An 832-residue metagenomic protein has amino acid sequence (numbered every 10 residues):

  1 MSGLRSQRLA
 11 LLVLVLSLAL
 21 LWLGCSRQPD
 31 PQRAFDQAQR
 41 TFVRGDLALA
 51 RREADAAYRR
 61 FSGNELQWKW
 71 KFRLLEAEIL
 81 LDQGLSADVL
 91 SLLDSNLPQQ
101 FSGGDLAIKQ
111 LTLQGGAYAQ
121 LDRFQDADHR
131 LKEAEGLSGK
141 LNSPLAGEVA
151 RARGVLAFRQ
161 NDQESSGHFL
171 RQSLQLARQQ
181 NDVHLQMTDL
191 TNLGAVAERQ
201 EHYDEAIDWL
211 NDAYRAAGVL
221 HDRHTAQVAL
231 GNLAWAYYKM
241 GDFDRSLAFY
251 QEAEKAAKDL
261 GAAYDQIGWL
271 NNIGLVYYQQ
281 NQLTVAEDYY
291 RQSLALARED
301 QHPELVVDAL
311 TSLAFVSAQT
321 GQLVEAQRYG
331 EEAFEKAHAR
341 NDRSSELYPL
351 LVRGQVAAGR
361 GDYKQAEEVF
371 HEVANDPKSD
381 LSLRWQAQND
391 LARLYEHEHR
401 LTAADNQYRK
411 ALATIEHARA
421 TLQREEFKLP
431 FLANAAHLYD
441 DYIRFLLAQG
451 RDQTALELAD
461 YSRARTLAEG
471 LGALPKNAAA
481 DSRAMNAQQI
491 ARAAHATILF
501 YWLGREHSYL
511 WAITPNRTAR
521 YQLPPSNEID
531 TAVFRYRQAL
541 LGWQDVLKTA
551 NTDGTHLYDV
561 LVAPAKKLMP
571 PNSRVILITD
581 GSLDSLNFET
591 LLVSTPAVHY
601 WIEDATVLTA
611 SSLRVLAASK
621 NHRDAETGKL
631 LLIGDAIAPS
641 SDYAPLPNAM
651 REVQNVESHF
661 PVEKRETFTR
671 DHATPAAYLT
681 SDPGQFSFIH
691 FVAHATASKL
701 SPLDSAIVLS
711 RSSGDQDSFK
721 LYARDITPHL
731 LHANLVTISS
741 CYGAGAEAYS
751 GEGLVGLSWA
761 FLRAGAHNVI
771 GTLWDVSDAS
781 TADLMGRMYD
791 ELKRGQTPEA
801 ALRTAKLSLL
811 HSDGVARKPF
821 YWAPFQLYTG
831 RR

Functional and structural regions predicted by a protein language model:
W22-E78, D82-G84, D105: N-terminal leader/linker segments that initiate helical-solenoid repeat arrays
P29, N64-W70, G104-K109, L145-A146 (+9 more regions): Structural signature of alpha-solenoid helical repeat junctions
F42, Y58-S62, L93, P98-F101 (+18 more regions): Eukaryotic all-alpha helical interaction scaffolds
R73-L80, L111-Y118, R130, A146-A157 (+18 more regions): TPR/Sel1-like alpha-solenoid repeat signature
Q251, K255-T555, D559, A563 (+2 more regions): Alpha-helical solenoid repeat scaffolds used for protein-protein interaction
Y264, Q453, A473-L474, A480-R832: Catalytic cores of enzymes
